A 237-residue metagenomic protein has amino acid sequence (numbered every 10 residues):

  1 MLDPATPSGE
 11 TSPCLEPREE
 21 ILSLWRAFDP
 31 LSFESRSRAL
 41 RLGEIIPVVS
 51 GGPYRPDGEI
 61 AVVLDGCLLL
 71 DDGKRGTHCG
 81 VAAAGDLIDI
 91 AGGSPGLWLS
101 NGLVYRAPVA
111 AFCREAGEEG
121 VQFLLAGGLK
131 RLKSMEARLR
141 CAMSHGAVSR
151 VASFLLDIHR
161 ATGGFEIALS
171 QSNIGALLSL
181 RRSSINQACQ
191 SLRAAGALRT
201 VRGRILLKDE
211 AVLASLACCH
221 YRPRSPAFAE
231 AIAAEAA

Functional and structural regions predicted by a protein language model:
M1-V49, D86-I88: Cyclic nucleotide-binding regulatory module and flanking cytosolic helices
I45-I46, P53-L64, C79-G80, G96: His/acidic/aromatic-lined binding-pocket segments of jelly-roll/cupin-type domains and related regulatory beta-sandwich
P56-K74, A84-G85: Glycine- and acidic-residue-biased ligand/ion/polar-headgroup-sensing regions
E59, C67, N101-L103, R204: Structural motif
R75-K133, A137: Cyclic-nucleotide recognition modules
E118-R182: Polybasic "coupling" helices that flank or enter modular domains
I158-A237: Phosphate-/nucleic-acid-contacting segments
